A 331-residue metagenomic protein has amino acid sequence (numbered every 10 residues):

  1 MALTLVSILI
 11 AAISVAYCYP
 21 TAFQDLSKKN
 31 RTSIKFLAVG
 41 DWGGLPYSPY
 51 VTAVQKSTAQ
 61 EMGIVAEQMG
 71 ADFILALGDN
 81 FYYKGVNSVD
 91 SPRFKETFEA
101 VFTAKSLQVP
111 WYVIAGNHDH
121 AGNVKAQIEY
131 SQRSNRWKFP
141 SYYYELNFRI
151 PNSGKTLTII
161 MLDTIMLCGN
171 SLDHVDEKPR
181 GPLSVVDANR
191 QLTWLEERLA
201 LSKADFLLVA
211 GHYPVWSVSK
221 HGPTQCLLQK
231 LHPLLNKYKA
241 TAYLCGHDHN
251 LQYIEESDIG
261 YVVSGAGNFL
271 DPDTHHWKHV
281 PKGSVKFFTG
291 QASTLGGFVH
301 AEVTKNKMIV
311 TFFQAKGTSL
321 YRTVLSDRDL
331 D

Functional and structural regions predicted by a protein language model:
L3-C18: Cleavable N-terminal signal peptides of Sec/SRP-targeted secreted and luminal proteins
Y17-P92, R190, E197: N-terminal active-site segment of His-dependent metallophosphoesterases
T21-F23, Y47-P49, Y82-F206, G222 (+2 more regions): Extended active-site neighborhood of metal-dependent phosphoesterases/phosphodiesterases
N30, F287-D331: A short C-terminal boundary segment appended to hydrolase-like catalytic domains
I34, D72, T156-L157, F206-L208: Alpha/beta-hydrolase fold active-site loops
F36-A38, I74-A76, V113, V209 (+1 more regions): Residue-level marker for buried hydrophobic side chains located in beta-strands that build the well-ordered beta-sheet
